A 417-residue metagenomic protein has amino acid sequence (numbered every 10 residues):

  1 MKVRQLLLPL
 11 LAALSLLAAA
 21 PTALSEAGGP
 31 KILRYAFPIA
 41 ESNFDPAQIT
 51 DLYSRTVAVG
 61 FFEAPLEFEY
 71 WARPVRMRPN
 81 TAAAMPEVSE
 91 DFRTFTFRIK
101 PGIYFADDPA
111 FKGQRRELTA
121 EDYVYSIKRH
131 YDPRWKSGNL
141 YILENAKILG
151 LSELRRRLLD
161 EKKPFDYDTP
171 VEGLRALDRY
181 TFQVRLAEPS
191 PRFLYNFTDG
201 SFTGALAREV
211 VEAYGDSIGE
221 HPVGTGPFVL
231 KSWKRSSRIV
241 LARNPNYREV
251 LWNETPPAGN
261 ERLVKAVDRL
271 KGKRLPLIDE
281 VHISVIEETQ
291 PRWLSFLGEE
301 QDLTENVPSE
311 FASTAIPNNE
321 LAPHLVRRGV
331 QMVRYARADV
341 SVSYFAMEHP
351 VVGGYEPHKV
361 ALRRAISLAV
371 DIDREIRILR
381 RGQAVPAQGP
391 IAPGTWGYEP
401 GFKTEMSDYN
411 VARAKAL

Functional and structural regions predicted by a protein language model:
P9-A19: Bacterial N-terminal signal peptides
P30-I39, R93-F97, Y123-S126, F182-Q183 (+4 more regions): Short, well-ordered beta-strand elements
A36-E90, V223: N-terminal lobe/hinge region of extracytoplasmic solute-binding protein
I39-V57, T81, P109-K112, G138-N139 (+3 more regions): A structural "hinge/loop" feature
E69-A72, S152-T181, R185-H282, Q290-P291 (+1 more regions): Gly/Pro-rich hinge or "lid" segments in bacterial periplasmic/extracellular proteins
A84-N145, Q183, R292-S295, E356-A365: Aromatic- and charge-enriched surface segment that lines or borders ligand/interaction sites
F228, V352-G353, P386-L417: Structural transition elements
K231-A242, A258, R269-K271, H282-H349 (+3 more regions): Extracellular/periplasmic solute-recognition and catalytic clefts
